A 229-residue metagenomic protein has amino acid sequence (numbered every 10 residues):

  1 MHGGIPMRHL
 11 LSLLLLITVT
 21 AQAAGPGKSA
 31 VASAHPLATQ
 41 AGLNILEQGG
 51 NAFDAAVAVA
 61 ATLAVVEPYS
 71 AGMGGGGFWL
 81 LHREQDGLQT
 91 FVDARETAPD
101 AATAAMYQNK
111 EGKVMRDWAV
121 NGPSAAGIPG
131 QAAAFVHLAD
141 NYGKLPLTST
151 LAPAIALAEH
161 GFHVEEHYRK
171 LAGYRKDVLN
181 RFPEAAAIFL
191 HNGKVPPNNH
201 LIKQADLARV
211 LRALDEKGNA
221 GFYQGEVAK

Functional and structural regions predicted by a protein language model:
M1-P6: Short, Lys/Arg-enriched N-terminal segments with co-localized hydrophobic residues within the first ~10-30 amino acids
H9-T20: Bacterial N-terminal signal peptides
A24-Q40, N44, A52-G218, F222-Q224 (+1 more regions): Noncatalytic scaffold domains of N-terminal-nucleophile
